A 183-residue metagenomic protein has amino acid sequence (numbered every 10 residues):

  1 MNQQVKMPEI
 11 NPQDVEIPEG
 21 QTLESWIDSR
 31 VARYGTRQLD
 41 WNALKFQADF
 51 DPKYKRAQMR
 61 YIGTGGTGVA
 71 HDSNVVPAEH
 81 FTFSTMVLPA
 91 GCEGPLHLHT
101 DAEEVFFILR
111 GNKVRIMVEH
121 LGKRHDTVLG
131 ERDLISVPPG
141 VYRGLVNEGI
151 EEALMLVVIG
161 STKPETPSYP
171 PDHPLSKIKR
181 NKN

Functional and structural regions predicted by a protein language model:
M1-H80, H173, K182-N183: A short, N-terminal "cap"/entry segment at the start of jelly-roll beta-barrel domains of the cupin/DSBH fold
G63-H71, T82-D101: Conserved short histidine dyad/triad with adjacent acidic residue
H71-P77, G94-T100, M117-V118, D126-V128 (+1 more regions): Short histidine-centered beta-strand/loop micro-motifs that create catalytic or ligand/metal-coordination sites
F83, V105-F107, I135-S136, E151-Y169: A short hydrophobic beta-strand segment most commonly corresponding to one strand of the jelly-roll/cupin
T85-M86, H97-L98, E103-I108, T127 (+1 more regions): His/acidic/aromatic-lined binding-pocket segments of jelly-roll/cupin-type domains and related regulatory beta-sandwich
A90, D101-V114, E119-H120: Glycine- and acidic-residue-biased ligand/ion/polar-headgroup-sensing regions
E93-P95, K113-R115, D133-I135, P139-L145: Histidine-centered metal-chelating micro-motifs
H120-P139: Short acidic-glycine-tyrosine-enriched beta hairpin
